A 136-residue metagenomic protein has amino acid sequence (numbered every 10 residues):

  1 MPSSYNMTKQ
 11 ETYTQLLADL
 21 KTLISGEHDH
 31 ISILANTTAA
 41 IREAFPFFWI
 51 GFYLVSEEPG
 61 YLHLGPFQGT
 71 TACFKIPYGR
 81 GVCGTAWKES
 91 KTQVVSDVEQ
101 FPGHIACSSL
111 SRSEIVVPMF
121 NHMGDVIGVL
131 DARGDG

Functional and structural regions predicted by a protein language model:
M1-F67: Intrinsically disordered, low-complexity terminal regulatory regions
W49, V116, V129: Short hydrophobic/aromatic beta-strand element in the GNAT-like acyltransferase core that lines or flanks the acyl-donor
V55, Y61-S109: Regulatory sensory and allosteric helical modules in signal-transduction proteins and certain transcription factors
E89, H122-M123: Residue-level recognition of short loop/turn positions
V94, P118, D131: Conserved beta-strand segments that form the floor/walls of ligand-binding pockets within enzyme and binding domains
S113-N121: A short, aliphatic-rich beta-strand micro-motif
V126: Glycine-rich acetyl-CoA-binding "A-motif" of GNAT/NAT acetyltransferases
V129-G136: Short beta-strand-to-loop transition segments that serve as allosteric relay/switch motifs in sensory/regulatory domains
